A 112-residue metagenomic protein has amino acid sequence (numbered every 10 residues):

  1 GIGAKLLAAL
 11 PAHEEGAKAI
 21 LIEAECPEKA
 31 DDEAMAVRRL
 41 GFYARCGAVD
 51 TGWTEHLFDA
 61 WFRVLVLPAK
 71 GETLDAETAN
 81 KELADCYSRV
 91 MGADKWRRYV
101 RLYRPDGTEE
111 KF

Functional and structural regions predicted by a protein language model:
G1-E15, V37: Conserved acetyl-CoA-binding loop-helix of GNAT-fold acetyltransferases
K18-F112: Terminal substrate-recognition subdomain of acyl/acetyltransferases
